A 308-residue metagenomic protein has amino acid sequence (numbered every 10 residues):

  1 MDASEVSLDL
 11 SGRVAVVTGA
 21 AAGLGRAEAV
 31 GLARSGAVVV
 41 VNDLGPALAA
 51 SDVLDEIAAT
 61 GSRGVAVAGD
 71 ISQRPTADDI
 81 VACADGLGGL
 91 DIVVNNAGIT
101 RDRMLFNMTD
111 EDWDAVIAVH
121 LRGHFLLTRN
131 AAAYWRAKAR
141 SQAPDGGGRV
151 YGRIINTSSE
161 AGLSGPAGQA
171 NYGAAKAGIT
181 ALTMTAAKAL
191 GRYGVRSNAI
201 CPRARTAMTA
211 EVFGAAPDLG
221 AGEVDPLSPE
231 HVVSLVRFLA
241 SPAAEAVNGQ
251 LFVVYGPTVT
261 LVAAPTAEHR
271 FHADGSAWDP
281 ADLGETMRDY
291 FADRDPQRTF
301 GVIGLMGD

Functional and structural regions predicted by a protein language model:
S7-V40: Canonical Rossmann dinucleotide-binding motif of NAD(H)/NADP(H)-dependent dehydrogenases/reductases, specifically
A37-D52: Conserved glycine-rich Rossmann-like NAD(P)H-binding loop of the short-chain dehydrogenase/reductase
A47-L48, A68-D79, D110: The beta1-alpha1 cofactor-binding region of Rossmann-like NAD(H)/NADP(H)-dependent oxidoreductases
M104-L105, D112-I117: Substrate-binding pocket helix/loop in short-chain dehydrogenase/reductase
T128, A175: Active-site helix of classical SDR
S159: Residue(s) in the substrate-gating loop at a strand-loop-helix junction that position the organic substrate next
A199, L219-D308: C-terminal helical subdomain
